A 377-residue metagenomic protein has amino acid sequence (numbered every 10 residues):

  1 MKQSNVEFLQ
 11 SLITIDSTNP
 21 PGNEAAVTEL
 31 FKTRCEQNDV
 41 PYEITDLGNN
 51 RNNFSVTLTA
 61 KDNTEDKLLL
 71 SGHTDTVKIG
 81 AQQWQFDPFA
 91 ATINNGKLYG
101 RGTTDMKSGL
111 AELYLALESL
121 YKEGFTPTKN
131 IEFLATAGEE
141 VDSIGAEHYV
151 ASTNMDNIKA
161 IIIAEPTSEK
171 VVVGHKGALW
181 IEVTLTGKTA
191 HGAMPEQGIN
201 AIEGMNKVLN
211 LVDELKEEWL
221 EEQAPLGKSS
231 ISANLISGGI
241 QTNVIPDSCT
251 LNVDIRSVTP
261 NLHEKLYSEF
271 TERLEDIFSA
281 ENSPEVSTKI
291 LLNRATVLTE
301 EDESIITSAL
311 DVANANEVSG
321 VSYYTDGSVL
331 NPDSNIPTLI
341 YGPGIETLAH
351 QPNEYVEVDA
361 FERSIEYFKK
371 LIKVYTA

Functional and structural regions predicted by a protein language model:
M1-G80, S248-N252, E269, V358-A360: N-terminal helical capping/dimerization or prosegment-like subdomains of hydrolases acting on amide or phosphate bonds
N38, E123-P127, N154-M155, D276-S283: Short helix-capping segments at alpha-helix termini
E43, L69, E132-L134, S287: A structural signal for isolated positions on well-ordered beta-strands in alpha/beta enzyme cores
E65-E132, V358: Active-site metal-coordination/substrate-binding segment of hydrolases, especially metallo-dependent peptidases
S71-G72, L134-T136, I162-E165, T184 (+2 more regions): Short beta-strand segments
I79-N94, N157-I158, V173-T184, L339: Acidic-glycine-rich active-site phosphate/pyrophosphate-binding loop
M106-W180: Acidic/histidine-rich catalytic neighborhood of metal-dependent amide-processing enzymes
V173, W180-A377: Metal-dependent amide/peptide-bond hydrolase catalytic core, centered on the "pita-bread" metallohydrolase fold
